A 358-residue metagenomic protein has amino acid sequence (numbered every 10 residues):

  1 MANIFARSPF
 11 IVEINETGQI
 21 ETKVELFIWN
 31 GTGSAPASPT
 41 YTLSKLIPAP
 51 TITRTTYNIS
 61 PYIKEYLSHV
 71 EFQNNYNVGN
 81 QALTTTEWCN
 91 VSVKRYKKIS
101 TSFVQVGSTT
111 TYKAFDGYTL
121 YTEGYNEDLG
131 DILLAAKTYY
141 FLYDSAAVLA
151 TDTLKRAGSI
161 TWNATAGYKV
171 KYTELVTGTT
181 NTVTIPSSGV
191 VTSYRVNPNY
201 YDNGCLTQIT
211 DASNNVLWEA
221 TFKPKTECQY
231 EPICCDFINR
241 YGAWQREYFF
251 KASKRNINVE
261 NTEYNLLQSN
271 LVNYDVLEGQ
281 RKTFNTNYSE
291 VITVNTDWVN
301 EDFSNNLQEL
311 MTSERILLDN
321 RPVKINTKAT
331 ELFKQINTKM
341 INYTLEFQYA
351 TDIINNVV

Functional and structural regions predicted by a protein language model:
M1-C228: Preference for solvent-exposed, low-hydrophobicity sequence contexts
A2-N3, F10-I11, T17, T161 (+1 more regions): Extracellular/virion structural assembly segments
